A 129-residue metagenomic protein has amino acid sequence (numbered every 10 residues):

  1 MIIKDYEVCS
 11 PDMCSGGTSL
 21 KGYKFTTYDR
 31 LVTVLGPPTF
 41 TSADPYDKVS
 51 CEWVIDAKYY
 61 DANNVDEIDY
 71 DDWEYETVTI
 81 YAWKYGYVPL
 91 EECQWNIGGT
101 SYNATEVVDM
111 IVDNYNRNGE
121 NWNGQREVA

Functional and structural regions predicted by a protein language model:
M1-D66, Y70-A129: Catalytic phosphate/metal-binding cores of nucleic-acid and nucleotide-processing enzymes, i.e., regions that mediate
